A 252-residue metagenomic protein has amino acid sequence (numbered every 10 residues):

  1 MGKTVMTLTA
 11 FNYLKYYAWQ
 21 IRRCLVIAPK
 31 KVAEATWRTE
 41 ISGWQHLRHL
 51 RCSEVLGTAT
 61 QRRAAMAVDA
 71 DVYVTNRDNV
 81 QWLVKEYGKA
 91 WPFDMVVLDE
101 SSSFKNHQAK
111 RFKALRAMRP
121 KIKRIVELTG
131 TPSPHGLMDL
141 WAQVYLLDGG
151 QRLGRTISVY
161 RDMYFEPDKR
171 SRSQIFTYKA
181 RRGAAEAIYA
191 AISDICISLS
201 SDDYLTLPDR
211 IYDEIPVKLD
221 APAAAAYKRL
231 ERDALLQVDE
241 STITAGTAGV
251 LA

Functional and structural regions predicted by a protein language model:
M1-A10, S101: Walker A/P-loop
M6, I21-G43, P134-D139: Conserved Walker A/P-loop ATP-binding site and its immediately adjacent core in helicase/helicase-like ATPase domains
K31, S53-R62, R77-W82, S103-Q108: Conserved helicase motor
V32-G57, L147-G150: Conserved helix-turn-beta segment of the N-terminal RecA-like "Helicase ATP-binding" lobe in SF1/SF2 helicases
T60-Y73: Conserved motor-coupling elements within RecA-like helicase/translocase cores
V74-P92, A109-K123, E127, R152-A252: Inter-lobe coupling linker of SF2 helicases/translocases
K123-L137, Y145: Conserved helicase ATPase motor motifs in RecA-like P-loop NTPase domains
